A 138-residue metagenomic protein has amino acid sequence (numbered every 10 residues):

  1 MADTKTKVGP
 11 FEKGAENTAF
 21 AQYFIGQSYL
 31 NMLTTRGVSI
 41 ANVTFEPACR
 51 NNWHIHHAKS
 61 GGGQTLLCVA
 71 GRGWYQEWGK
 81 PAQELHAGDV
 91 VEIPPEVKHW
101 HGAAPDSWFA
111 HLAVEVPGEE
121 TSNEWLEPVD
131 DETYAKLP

Functional and structural regions predicted by a protein language model:
M1-S39, N52, N123-P138: A short, N-terminal "cap"/entry segment at the start of jelly-roll beta-barrel domains of the cupin/DSBH fold
T34-G37, P47, V69, G79 (+2 more regions): Short loop/turn positions at the edges of beta-strands in beta-sheet-rich folds
A41-S60: Conserved short histidine dyad/triad with adjacent acidic residue
N42, I55, V69, E77-G79 (+2 more regions): Residue-level recognition of conserved beta-strand positions in structured domain cores
F45-A48, L85-D106, V116: Conserved metal-binding segment of the jelly-roll/cupin
R50, S60-A87, V97: A short beta-strand-loop-beta hairpin characteristic of the jelly-roll/cupin
E119-E120: C-terminal structural segments of small proteins and small subunits
